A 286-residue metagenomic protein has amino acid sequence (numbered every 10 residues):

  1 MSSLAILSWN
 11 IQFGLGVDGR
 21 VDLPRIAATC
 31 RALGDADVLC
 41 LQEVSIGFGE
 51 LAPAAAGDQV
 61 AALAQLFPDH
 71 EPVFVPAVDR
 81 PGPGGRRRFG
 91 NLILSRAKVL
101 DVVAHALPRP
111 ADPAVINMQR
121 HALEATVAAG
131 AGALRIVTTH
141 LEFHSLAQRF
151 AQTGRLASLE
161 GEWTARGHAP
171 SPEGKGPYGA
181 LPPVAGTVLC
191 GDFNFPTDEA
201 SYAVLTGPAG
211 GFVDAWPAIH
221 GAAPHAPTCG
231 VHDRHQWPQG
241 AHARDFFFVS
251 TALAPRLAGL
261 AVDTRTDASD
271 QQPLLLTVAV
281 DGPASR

Functional and structural regions predicted by a protein language model:
M1-G34, V38, V78-D79, P83-R286: Active-site regions of metal-assisted phosphoester/phosphodiester hydrolases, unifying DNase/endonuclease modules
G16-R20, I46-D58: Short, flexible/disordered intra-domain loops and linkers
D58-L66, L92-S95: Short, electropositive alpha-helical surface patch
F67-H70, G210-G211: Short helix-capping segments at alpha-helix termini
H70-V78: A short acidic/basic microdomain associated with nuclease active sites
